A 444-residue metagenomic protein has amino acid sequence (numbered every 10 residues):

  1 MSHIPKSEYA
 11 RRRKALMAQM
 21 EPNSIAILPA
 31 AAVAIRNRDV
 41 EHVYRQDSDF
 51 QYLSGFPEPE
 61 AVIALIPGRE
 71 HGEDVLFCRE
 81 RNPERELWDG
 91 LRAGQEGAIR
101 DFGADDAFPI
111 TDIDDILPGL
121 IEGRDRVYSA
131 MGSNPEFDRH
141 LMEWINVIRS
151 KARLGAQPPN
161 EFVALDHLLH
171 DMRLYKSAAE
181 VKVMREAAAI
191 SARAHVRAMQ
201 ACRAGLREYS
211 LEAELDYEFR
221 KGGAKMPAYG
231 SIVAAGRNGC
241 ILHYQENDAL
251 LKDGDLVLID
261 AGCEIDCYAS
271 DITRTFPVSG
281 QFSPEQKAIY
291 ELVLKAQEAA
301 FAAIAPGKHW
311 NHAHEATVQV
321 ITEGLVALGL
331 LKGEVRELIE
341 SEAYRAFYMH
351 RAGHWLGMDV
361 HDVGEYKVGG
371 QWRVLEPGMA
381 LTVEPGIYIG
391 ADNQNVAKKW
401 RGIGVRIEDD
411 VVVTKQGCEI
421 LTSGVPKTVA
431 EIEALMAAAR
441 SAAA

Functional and structural regions predicted by a protein language model:
M1-A444: Active-site neighborhoods and metal-handling regions in enzymes and metal-associated proteins
